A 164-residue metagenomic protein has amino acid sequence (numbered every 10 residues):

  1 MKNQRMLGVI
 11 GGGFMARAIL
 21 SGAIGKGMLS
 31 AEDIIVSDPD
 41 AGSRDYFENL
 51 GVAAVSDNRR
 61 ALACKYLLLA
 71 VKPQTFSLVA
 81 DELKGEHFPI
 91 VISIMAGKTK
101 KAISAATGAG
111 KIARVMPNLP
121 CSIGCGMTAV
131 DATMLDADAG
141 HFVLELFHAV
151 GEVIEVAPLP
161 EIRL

Functional and structural regions predicted by a protein language model:
M1-S56, C125: NAD(P)+-binding Rossmann beta1-loop-alpha1 motif at the extreme N-terminus of oxidoreductases
F14, A41-G42, Q74-T75, K98 (+2 more regions): Short alpha-helical
A18, Y46, L78-V79, A102 (+1 more regions): Phosphate- and divalent-cation-binding pockets in alpha/beta enzyme and binding domains that engage nucleotide-derived
L20-S21, S77, S104, L144: Predominant activation on well-ordered alpha-helical scaffold segments within soluble catalytic domains
I35, A41, L50, R59-T128: Rossmann-like NAD(P)(H) cofactor-binding subdomain of soluble oxidoreductases
A53-R59, I154-V156: Short acidic-hydrophobic, aromatic-tinged amphipathic segments that line or gate anion-handling sites
A102-K111, M127-L164: Internal alpha-helical scaffold of NAD(P)-dependent oxidoreductase catalytic cores
